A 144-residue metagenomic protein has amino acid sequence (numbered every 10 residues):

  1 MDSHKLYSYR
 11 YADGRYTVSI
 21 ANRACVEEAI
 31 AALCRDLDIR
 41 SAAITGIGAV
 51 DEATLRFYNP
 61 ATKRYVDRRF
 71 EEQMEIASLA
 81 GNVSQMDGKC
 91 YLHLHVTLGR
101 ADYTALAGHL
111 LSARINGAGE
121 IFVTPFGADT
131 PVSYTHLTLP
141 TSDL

Functional and structural regions predicted by a protein language model:
H4-V18: Generic N-terminal amphipathic, Lys/Arg-enriched alpha-helix
I20-N22, L98-R100, V123-G127: Short, structured patches in soluble enzyme cores that scaffold and shape functional sites
A21-F70, M74: Short, well-structured hydrophobic secondary-structure segments
A31-C34, V66, N82-D87, A107-A113: A generic local secondary-structure boundary/capping motif
E71-G108: Mid-chain, well-packed structural core segment of small domains
K89-L92, I115, E120-P125: C-terminal edge-of-domain segments
D129-P131: Compact, glycine/acidic-enriched structural inserts
T135-T141: Conserved small/polar residues in nucleotide/adenosyl-binding loops
